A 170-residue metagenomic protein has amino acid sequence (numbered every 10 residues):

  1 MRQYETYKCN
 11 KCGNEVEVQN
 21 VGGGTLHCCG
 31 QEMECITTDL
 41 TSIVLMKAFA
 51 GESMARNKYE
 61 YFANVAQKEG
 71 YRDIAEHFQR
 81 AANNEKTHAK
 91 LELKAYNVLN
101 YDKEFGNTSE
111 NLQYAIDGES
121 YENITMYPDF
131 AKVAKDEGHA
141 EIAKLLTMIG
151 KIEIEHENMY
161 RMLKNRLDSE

Functional and structural regions predicted by a protein language model:
M1-K11: Iron-sulfur (Fe-S) cluster-binding modules
Q3-Y4, N20-G23: Flanking scaffold residues of small Cys/His-coordinated metal-binding clusters
C9-C12, L26-C28: Short cysteine-rich clusters marking metal-coordination/redox-active sites
E15, Q19-V21, T38-E170: Non-heme di-metal
V16, E32-M33: Cys/His-rich microdomains that often coordinate metals
G22-E32: Cysteine-rich micro-motifs
